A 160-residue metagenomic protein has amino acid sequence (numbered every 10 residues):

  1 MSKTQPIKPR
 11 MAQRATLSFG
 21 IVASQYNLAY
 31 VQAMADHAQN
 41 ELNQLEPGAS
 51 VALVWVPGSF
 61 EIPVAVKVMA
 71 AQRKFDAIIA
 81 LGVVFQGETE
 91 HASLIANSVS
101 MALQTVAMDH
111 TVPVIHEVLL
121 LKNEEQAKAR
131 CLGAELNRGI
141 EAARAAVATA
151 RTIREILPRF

Functional and structural regions predicted by a protein language model:
M1-Q5: Short gly/ser/thr-rich secondary-structure transition/capping motifs
P9-L53, P57: Glycine-rich phosphate/diphosphate-binding loop of Rossmann-like nucleotide-binding domains
L17, A92-F160: C-terminal binding/interaction regions
F19-G20, S50, V84-E88, E124-A129: Glycine/charged-rich beta-loop-alpha catalytic/anionic-binding loops adjacent to active sites
A23, A80-V84, I115-L119: Short beta-strand segments
Q25, A29, A33, A49 (+5 more regions): Residues at secondary-structure transition points
V54-Q72, E117-L119, N123-E125: Glycine-rich oxoanion-binding loops at beta->alpha junctions
A65-L103, F160: Glycine-rich phosphate-binding loop
